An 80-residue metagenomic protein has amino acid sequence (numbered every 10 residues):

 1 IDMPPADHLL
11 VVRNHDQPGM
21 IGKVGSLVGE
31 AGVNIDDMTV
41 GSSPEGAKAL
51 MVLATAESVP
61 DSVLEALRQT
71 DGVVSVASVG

Functional and structural regions predicted by a protein language model:
I1-G80: A conserved regulatory-domain signal marking ACT and ACT-like small-molecule sensing domains and adjacent regulatory
